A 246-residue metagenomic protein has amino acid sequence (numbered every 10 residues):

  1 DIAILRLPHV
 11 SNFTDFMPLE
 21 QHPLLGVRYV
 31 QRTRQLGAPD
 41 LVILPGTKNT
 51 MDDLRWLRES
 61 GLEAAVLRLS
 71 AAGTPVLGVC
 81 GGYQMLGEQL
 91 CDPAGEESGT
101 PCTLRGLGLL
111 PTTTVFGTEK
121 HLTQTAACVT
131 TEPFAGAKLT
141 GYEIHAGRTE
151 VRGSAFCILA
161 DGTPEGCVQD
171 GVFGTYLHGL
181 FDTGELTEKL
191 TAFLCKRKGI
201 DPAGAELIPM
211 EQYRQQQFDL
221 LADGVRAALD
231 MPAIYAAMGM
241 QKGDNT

Functional and structural regions predicted by a protein language model:
D1-T14, E20, G37, P164-T246: Acyltransferase
A3-I4, P8-G81, M85: Phosphate-binding active sites in nucleotide-utilizing proteins
L7-V10, R34-Q35, T47-T50, G82-Q84 (+5 more regions): Short, glycine-/Ser/Thr-/acidic-enriched flexible segments
Q35-L36, G108, T118-T123, D201-I208: Interdomain boundary/hinge elements
V42, L107, I144, H178: Hydrophobic, well-ordered secondary-structure elements that form the walls of internal hydrophobic environments
T47-T131, A135-T140: Cysteine-nucleophile active-site neighborhood
A72, E88-D92, T112-F116, E150 (+6 more regions): Short, well-ordered loop/turn and helix-capping segments at boundaries between secondary-structure elements and domains
C128-D170: Catalytic beta-strand/loop cores that center a nucleophilic Ser/Cys/Thr and support acyl-enzyme chemistry
